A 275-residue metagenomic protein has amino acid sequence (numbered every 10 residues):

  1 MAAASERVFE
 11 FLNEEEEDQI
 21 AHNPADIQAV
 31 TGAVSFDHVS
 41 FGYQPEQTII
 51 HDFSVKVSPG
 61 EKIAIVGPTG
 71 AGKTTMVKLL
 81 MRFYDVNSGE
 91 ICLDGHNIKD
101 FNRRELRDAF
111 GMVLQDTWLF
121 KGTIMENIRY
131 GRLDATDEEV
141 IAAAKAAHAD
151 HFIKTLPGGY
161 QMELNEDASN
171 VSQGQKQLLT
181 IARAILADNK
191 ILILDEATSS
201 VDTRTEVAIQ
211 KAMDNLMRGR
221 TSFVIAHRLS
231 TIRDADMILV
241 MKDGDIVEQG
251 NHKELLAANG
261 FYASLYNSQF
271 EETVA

Functional and structural regions predicted by a protein language model:
M1-F11: Cytosolic ends of transmembrane helices, especially the final helix of ABC transmembrane type-1 domains
N13-E14, D18-A275: ABC-type nucleotide-binding domain
